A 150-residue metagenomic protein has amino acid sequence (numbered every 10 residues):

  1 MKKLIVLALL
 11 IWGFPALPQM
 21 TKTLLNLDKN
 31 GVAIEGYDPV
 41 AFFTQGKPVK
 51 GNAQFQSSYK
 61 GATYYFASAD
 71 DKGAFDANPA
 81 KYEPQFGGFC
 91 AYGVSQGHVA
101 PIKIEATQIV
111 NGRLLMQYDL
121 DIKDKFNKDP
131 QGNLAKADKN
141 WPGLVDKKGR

Functional and structural regions predicted by a protein language model:
M1-L4: Positively charged n-region of N-terminal signal peptides that target proteins for export
Q19-R150: Charged, low-complexity intrinsically disordered segments
